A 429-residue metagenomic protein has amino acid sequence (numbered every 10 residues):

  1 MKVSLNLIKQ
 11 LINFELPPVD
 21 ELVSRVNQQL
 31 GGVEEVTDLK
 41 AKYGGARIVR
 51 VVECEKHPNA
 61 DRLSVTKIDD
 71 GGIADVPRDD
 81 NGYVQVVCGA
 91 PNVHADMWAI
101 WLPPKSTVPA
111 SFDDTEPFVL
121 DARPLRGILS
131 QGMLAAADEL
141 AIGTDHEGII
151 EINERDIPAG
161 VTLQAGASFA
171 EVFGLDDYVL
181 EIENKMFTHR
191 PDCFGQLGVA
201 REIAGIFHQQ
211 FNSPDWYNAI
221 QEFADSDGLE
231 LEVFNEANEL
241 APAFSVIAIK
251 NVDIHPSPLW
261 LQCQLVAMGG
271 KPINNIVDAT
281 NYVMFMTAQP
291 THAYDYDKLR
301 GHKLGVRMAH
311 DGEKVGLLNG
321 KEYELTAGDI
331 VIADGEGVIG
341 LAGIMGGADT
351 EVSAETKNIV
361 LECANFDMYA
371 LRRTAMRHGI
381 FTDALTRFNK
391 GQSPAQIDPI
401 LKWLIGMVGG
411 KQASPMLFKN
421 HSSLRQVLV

Functional and structural regions predicted by a protein language model:
M1-F223, V360, M376-D383, R387 (+3 more regions): Phosphate-backbone binding interfaces of nucleic-acid-interacting proteins
L5, K40, E53-K56, S64 (+2 more regions): Glycine/proline-enriched, intrinsically flexible loops and inter-domain linkers
L11, R25, Q29, V199-Q210 (+8 more regions): Generic, well-ordered alpha-helical scaffold segments in large soluble proteins
I48-Q85, Q262-C263, T280-D349: Conserved mixed alpha/beta core segments that line enzyme active sites in large multi-domain catalysts
V52-H57, I73, P91-V93, P104-V108 (+14 more regions): Short, glycine-/Ser/Thr-/acidic-enriched flexible segments
V76-P77, A95-M97, P109-F112, G143-D145 (+10 more regions): Short helix/loop capping segments that flank catalytic or ligand/cofactor-binding pockets
D138-E139, D145-I150, E154-L163, I254 (+2 more regions): Conserved catalytic alpha/beta cores of large enzymes that bind or transform nucleotide phosphates and polynucleotides
G166-K185, D227-A267, L371-F388, V427-V429: Residues forming anionic-ligand binding surfaces in small-molecule and nucleic-acid pockets of primarily soluble enzymes
